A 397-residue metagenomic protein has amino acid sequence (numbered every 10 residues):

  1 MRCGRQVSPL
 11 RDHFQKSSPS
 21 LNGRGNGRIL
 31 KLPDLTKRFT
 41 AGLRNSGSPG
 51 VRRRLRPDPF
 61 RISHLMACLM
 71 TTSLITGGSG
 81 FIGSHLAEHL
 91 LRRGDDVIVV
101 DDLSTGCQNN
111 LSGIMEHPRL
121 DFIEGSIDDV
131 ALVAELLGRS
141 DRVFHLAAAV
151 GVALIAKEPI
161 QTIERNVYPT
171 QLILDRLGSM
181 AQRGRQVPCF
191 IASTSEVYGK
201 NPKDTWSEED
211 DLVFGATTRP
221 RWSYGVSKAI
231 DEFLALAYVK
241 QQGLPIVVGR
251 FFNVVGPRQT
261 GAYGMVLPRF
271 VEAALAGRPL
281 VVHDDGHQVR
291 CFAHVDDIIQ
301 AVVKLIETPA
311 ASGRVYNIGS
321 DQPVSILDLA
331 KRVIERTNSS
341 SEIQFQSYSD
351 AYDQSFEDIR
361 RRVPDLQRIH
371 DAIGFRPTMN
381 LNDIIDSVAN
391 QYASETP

Functional and structural regions predicted by a protein language model:
G4-Q6, S20, T40-A41, R54: Short Gly/Ser/Thr- and charged-rich N-terminal loops/segments that act as flexible capping/hinge elements
D12-H13, N22, D34, N45 (+2 more regions): Intrinsic-disorder-associated, low-complexity terminal segments enriched in Asp/Asn/His/Tyr and depleted of Lys/Arg
H13-K16, G27, K37-R38: Alpha-helix boundary/capping motif
S20, K31-L32, S48-V51, R56: N-terminal amphipathic/hydrophobic targeting modules at extreme N-termini, encompassing cleavable Sec/SRP-type signal
L65-F252, M379, V388-Q391: N-terminal Rossmann-like NAD(P)+-binding domain of SDR-like oxidoreductases, especially those catalyzing
A216-S227, F251, Q259, Y263-L267 (+1 more regions): The catalytic Tyr-centered alpha-helix of NAD(P)H-dependent dehydrogenases
I230, L234, Y238, F270 (+2 more regions): Hydrophobic alpha-helix immediately C-terminal to the catalytic Tyr-X-X-X-Lys motif of short-chain
N253, A274-P397: C-terminal substrate-binding subdomain of Rossmann-fold SDR/epimerase-dehydratase oxidoreductases
